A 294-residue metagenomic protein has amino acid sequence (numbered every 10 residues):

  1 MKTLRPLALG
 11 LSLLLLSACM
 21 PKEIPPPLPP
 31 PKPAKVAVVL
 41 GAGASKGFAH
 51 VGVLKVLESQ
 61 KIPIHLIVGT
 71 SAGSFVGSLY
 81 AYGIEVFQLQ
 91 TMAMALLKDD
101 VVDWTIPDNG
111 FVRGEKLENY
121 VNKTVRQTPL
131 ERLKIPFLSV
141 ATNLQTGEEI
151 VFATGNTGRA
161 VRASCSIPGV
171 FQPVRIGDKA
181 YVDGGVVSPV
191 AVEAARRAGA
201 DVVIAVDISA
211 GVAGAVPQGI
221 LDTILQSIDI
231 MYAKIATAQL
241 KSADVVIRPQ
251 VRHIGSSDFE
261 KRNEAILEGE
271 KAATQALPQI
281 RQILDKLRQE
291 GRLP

Functional and structural regions predicted by a protein language model:
M1-A8: Bacterial N-terminal signal peptides that target proteins for export
A8-S17: Bacterial N-terminal signal peptides
A18-I67, L79-P294: Patatin-like phospholipase
G69, G73: Gly/Ala-rich beta-loop-alpha elbow adjacent to hydrolase catalytic centers
